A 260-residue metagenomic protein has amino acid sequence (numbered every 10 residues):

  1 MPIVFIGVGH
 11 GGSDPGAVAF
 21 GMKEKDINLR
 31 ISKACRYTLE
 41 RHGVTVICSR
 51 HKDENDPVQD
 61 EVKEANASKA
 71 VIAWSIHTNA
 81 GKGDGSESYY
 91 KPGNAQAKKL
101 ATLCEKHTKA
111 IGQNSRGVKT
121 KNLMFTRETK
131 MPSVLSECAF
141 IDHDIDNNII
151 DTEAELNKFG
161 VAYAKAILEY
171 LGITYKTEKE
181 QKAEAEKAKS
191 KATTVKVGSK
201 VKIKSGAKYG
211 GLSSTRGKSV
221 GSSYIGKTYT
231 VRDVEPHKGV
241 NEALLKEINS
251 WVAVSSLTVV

Functional and structural regions predicted by a protein language model:
M1, V259-V260: Short, solvent-exposed mixed-charge patches
P2-V4, D14, M22, D26-K187: Active-site-proximal helix/loop segments of hydrolytic enzymes
G11: Midchain, well-structured core segments that form catalytic/ion-binding scaffolds
D142, L257-V259: C-terminal terminal-subdomain/extension
A185-R232: Beta-loop motif signature
T215-S256: Basic/aromatic-rich interaction segments and small domains that mediate binding to polyanionic partners
